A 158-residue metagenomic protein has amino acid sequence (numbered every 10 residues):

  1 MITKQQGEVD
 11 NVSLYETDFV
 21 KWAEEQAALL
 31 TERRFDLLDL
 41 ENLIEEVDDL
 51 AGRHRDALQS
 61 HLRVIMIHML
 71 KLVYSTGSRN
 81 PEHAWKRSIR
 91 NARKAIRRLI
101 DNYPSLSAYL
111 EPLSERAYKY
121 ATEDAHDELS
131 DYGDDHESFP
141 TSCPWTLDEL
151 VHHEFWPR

Functional and structural regions predicted by a protein language model:
M1-R158: Surface/interface-facing alpha-helical segments and adjacent flexible terminal/loop regions used for partner/assembly
